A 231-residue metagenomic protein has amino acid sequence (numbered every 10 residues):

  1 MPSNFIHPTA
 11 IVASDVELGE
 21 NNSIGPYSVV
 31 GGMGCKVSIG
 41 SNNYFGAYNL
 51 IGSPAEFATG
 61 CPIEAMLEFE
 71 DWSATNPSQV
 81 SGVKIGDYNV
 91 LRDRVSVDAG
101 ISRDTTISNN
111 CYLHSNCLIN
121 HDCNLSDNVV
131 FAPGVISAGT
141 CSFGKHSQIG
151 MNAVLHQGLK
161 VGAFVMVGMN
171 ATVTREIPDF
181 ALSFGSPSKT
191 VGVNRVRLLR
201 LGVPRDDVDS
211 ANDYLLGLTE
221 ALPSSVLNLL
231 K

Functional and structural regions predicted by a protein language model:
M1-Y27, M33: N-terminal segments that cap or nucleate solenoid repeat domains
P2-F5, V29-K36, Y44-S81, D93-S96 (+5 more regions): Glycine-rich hexapeptide-repeat left-handed beta-helix
V12-V16, Y112-H114, F164: Conserved short hydrophobic patches within well-ordered secondary structure
D15-L18, C35-I39, S78-I85: Surface-exposed loop/turn motifs in large extracellular/passenger domains
G40-S41, G86-D87, T174: A general structural signal for short secondary-structure junctions and capping/turn motifs
